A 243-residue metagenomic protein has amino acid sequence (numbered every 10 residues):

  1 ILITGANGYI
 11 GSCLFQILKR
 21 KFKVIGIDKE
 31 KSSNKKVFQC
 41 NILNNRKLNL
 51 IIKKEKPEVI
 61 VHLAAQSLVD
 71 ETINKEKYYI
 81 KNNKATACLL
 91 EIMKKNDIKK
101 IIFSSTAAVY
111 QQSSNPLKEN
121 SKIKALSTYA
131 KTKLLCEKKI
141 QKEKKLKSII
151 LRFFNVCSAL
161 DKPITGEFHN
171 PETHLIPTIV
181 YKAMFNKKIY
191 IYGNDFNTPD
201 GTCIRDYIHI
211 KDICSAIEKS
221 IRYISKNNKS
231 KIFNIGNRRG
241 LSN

Functional and structural regions predicted by a protein language model:
I1-R20: N-terminal Rossmann NAD(P)H-binding glycine-rich loop of SDR-like oxidoreductase domains
T4, P57-L63, F103, N234: Rossmann-fold scaffold of SDR-type NAD(P)-dependent oxidoreductases
S33-N44: Rossmann-fold cofactor-recognition segment
I42-K81: NAD(P)H-binding glycine-rich loop region in Rossmannoid oxidoreductase-like domains and their noncatalytic homologs
L43, V59, K77-C88, I123 (+3 more regions): Glycine-rich NAD(P)-binding loop of the Rossmann-fold in SDR/ketoreductase-type enzymes
H62, A87-T128, I149-L151: Conserved Rossmann-fold NAD(P)-dependent oxidoreductase catalytic core, especially the SDR/UDP-sugar
Q112-S113, K124-A159, P177-F185: Active-site Tyr-X1-5-Lys
V156-A159, P177-T198, R205-F233: Alpha-helical substrate-binding/gating segment
